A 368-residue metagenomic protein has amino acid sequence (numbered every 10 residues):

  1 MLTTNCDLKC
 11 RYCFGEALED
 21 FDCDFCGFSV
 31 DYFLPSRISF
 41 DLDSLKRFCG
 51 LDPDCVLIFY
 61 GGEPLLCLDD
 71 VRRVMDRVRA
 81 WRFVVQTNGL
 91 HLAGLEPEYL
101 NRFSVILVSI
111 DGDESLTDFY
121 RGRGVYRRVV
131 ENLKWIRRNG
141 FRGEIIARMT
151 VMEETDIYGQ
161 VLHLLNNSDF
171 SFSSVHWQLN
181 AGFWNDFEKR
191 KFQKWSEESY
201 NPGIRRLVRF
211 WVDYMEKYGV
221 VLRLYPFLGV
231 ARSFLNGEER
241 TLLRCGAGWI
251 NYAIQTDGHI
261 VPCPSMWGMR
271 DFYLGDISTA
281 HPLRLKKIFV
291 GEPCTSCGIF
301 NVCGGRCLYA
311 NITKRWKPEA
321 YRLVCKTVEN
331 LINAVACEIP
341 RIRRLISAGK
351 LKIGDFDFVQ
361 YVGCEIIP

Functional and structural regions predicted by a protein language model:
M1, I58-Y60, V84-N88, L107-D111 (+3 more regions): A cross-family glycoside hydrolase active-site/sugar-binding cleft signature
M1-L95: Conserved alpha-helical substructure of the radical SAM core
N5, K9, C13-E16, G248 (+4 more regions): Cys/His-rich metal-chelating microdomains
E19-D20, P64-L66, G89-G94, V108-R123 (+2 more regions): Conserved radical SAM core fold
S39, R123-V130, K134, R138-A247 (+1 more regions): Radical SAM enzyme [4Fe-4S]-AdoMet core and its adjacent flexible, acidic and glycine-rich loops/tails across
N101-I106, D169-S171: Glycine-enriched alpha-helix->loop->beta-strand junction motifs that scaffold or abut catalytic
S199-F234, H259-N311, R341: C-terminal accessory region of radical SAM enzymes
E292-P368: Radical SAM enzyme core and accessory elements
